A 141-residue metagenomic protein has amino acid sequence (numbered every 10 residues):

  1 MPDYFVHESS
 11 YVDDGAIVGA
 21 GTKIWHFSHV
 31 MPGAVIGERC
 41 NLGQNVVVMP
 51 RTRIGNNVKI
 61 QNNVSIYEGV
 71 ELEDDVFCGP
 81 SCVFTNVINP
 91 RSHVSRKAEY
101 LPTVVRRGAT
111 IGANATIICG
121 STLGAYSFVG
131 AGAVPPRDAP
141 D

Functional and structural regions predicted by a protein language model:
P2-E8, D14-A16, K23-L123, A131-A133 (+1 more regions): Flexible, glycine/small-residue-enriched loop-and-beta-strand segment within the central core of proteins
Y126: P-loop NTP-binding/switch modules centered on Walker-like glycine-rich loops
